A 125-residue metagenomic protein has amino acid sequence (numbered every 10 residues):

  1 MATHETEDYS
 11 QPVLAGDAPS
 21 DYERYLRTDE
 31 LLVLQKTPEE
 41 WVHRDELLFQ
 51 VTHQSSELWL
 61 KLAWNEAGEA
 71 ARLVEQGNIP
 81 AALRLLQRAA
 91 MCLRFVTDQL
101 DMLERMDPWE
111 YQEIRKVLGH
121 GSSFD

Functional and structural regions predicted by a protein language model:
M1-D125: Surface-exposed peri-terminal alpha-helical interaction modules
